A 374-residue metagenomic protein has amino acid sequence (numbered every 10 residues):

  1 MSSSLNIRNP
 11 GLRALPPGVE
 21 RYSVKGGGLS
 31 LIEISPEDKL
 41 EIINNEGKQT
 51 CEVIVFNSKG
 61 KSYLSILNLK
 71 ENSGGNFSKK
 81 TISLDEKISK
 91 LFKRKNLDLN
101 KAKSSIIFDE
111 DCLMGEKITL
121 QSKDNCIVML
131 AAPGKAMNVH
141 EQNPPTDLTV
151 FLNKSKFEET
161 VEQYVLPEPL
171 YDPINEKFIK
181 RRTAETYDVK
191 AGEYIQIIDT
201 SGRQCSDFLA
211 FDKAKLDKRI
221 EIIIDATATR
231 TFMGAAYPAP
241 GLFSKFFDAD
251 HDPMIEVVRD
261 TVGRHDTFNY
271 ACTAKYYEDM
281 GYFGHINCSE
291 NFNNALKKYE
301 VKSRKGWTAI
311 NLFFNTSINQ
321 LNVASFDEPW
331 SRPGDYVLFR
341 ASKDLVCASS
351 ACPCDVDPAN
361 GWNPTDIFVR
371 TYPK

Functional and structural regions predicted by a protein language model:
M1-K374: Intrinsically disordered, low-complexity segments enriched in small/polar residues
